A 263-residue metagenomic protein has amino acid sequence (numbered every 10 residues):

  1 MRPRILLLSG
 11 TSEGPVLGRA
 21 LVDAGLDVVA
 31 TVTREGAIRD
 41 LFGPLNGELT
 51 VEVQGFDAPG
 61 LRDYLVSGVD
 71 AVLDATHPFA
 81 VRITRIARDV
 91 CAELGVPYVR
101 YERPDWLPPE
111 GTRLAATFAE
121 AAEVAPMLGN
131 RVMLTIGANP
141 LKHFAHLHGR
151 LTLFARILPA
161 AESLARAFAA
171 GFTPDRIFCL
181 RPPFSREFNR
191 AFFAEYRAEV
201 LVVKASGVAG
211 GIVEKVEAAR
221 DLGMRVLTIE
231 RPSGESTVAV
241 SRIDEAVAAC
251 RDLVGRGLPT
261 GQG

Functional and structural regions predicted by a protein language model:
I5-E35: N-terminal basic/disordered segments at the start of proteins
V29-Q54, P109-R113, L164-A170: N-terminal beta-loop-helix "entrance" segment that forms/cooperates in small-molecule cofactor or anionic ligand
V32-I38, Y101-D105, A138-P140, P159-E162 (+1 more regions): Short, polar loop motifs at secondary-structure junctions
L45-L65, F178-F188: Glycine-rich, highly charged phosphate/nucleotide-binding loops
L61-L65, V69-A121: Glycine/small-residue-rich loop that forms an oxyanion/phosphate-binding "nest" at active or ligand-binding sites
D70-A71, R131, E199-V200: Structural motif
N130-I177: Anionic-ligand binding region
F168-D175, L180-A191, E195-L222, L227-R231: A C-terminal functional module that forms or caps the active site or interfaces directly with catalytic machinery
